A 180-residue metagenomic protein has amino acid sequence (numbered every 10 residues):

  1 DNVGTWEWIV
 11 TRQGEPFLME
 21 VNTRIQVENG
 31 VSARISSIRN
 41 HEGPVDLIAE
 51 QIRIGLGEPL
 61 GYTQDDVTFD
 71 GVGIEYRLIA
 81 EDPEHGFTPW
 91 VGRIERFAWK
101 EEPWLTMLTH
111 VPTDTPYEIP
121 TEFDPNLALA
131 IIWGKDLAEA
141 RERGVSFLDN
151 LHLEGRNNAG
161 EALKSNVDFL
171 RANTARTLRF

Functional and structural regions predicted by a protein language model:
D1-F180: ATP-dependent carboxylate activation and anion-phosphoryl transfer catalytic cores that bind Mg-ATP to form
